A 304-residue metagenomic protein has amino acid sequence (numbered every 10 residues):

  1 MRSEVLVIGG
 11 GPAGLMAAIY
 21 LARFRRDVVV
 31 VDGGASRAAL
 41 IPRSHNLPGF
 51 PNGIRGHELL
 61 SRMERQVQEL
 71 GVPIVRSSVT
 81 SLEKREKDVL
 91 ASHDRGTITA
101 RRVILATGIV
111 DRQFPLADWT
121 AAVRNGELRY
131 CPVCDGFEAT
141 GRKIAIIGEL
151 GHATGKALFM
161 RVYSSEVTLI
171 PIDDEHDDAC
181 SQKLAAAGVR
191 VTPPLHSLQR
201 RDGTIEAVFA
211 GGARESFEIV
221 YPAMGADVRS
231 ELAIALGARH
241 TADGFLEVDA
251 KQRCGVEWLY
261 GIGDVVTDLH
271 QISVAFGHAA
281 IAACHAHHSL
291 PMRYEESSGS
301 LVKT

Functional and structural regions predicted by a protein language model:
M1-V5, I74-R142, I219-V220, L246-C254: FAD-binding core/adjacent interface of flavoenzyme oxidoreductases
S3-E58, R142-K143, G148, H152-D174: Beta1-alpha1 glycine-rich phosphate/pyrophosphate-binding loop at the start of Rossmann-like nucleotide-binding domains
G9, A106-G108, Q113, I147 (+4 more regions): Short, well-ordered coil/turn residues at beta-beta hairpins and beta-strand->alpha-helix junctions within
A17, L40, K84, F114-L116 (+4 more regions): Short glycine-/acidic-enriched loop or helix-start segments at secondary-structure transitions that form or flank
A18, T154-L158, I262-T304: A conserved FAD-binding loop/helix module that cradles the flavin
D27, D32-A35, P42-E69, C131 (+1 more regions): N-terminal glycine-rich dinucleotide-binding loop that anchors FAD/FMN and/or NAD(P) in oxidoreductases
V67-E86, L90-S92, I98-A100, V162-F245 (+1 more regions): A Rossmann-like FAD-binding core segment of flavoenzymes
A121-E138, M224-S273, I281-C284, H288: FAD-site-proximal beta/loop scaffold in flavoenzymes
